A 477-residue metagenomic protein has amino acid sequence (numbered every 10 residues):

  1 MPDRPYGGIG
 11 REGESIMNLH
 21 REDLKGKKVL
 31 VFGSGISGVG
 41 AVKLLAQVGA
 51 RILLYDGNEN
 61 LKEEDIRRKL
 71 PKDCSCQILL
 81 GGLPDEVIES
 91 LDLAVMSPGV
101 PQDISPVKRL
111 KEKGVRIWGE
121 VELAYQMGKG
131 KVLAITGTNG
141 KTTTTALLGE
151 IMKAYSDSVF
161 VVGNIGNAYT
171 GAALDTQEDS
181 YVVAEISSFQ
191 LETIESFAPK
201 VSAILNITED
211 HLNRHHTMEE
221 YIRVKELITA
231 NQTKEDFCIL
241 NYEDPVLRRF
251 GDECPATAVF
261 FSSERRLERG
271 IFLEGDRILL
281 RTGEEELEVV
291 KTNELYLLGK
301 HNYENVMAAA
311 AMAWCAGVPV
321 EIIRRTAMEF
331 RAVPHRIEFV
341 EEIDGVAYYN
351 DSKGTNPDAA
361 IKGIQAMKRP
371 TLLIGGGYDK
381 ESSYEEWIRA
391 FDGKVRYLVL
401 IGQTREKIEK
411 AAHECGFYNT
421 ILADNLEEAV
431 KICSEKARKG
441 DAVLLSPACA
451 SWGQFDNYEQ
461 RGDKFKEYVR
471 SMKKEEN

Functional and structural regions predicted by a protein language model:
P2-P5, G10-G119, L123, L298: N-terminal leader/targeting and accessory segments in enzymes
L19-K28, G38-V48, S158, T292-V395: Nucleotide phosphate-binding/pyrophosphate-handling subdomain across enzymes that bind or process nucleotide phosphates
K28, A46-Q47, R68, D85-E89 (+5 more regions): Phosphate-binding loop of NTP-binding sites
L45, A94, I117, I135 (+12 more regions): Residue-level signal for inorganic ion chemistry
R51-D56, V161, V183, F260 (+1 more regions): Short beta-strand "acidic-cap" motif of Rossmann-like dinucleotide-binding folds
R51-N58, C238-Y242, I374-G375, K394-Q403: Short internal beta-strands
D56, G81-G82, W118-E122, P255-L273 (+3 more regions): Beta-strand->loop->alpha-helix junctions that form or flank phosphate-binding loops in nucleotide-handling enzymes
E64-K72, E385-D441, E476-N477: C-terminal helical cap/extension that packs against the catalytic core of soluble nucleotide-cofactor enzymes
